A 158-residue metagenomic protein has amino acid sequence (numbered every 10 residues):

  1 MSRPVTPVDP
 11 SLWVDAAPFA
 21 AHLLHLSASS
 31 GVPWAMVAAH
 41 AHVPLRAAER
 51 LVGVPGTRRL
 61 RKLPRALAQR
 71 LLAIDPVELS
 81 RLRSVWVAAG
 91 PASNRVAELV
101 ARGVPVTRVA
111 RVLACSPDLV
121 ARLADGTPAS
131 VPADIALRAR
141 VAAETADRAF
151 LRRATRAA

Functional and structural regions predicted by a protein language model:
M1-P4, A154-A158: Short intrinsically disordered terminal tails
S2-S30, Q69, P76-R102: A short, Lys/Arg-rich alpha-helix, primarily the initiator
A28, A39, A121: Catalytic phosphate/metal-binding cores of nucleic-acid and nucleotide-processing enzymes, i.e., regions that mediate
P33-H42, R108-L113: Short alpha-helical "recognition helix" segments of helix-turn-helix
H42-K62, C115-V131: Recognition helix of helix-turn-helix/homeodomain-like DNA-binding domains that insert into the DNA major groove
L63-S80, D134-A149: DNA major-groove recognition helix of helix-turn-helix/homeodomain DNA-binding modules
S80-R83, D118, D147-A157: Long, compositionally biased eukaryotic scaffolding/regulatory segments
R102-P105, A110-A133, L137-A149: Long, low-complexity acidic/proline-rich regions
